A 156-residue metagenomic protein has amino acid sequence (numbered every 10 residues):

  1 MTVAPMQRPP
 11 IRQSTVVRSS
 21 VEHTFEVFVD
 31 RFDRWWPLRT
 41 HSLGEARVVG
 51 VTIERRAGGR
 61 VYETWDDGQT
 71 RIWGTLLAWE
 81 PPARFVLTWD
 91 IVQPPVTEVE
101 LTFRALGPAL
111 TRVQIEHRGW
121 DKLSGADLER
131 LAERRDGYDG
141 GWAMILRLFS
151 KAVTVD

Functional and structural regions predicted by a protein language model:
M1-V48: Hydrophobic ligand-binding cavity/cleft-lining segments
Q13-T15, G74-L77, T97-A105: Hydrophobic/aromatic beta-strand elements that line small-molecule binding cavities or substrate pockets in beta-rich
T24-F28, V61, L76, L87 (+3 more regions): Hydrophobic pocket/interface hotspot
D30-I72, P82: Short beta-edge strand/loop motif at the mouth of beta-sheet-based domains
R55, G59-T64, T75, E98 (+3 more regions): Charge-dense, helix-prone N-terminal extensions
E80-F85, P108: Short, conserved beta-turn/loop elements at beta-strand boundaries and strand-helix junctions
I91-G140: Beta-strand/loop substructures that line and gate deep hydrophobic ligand-binding cavities in soluble
